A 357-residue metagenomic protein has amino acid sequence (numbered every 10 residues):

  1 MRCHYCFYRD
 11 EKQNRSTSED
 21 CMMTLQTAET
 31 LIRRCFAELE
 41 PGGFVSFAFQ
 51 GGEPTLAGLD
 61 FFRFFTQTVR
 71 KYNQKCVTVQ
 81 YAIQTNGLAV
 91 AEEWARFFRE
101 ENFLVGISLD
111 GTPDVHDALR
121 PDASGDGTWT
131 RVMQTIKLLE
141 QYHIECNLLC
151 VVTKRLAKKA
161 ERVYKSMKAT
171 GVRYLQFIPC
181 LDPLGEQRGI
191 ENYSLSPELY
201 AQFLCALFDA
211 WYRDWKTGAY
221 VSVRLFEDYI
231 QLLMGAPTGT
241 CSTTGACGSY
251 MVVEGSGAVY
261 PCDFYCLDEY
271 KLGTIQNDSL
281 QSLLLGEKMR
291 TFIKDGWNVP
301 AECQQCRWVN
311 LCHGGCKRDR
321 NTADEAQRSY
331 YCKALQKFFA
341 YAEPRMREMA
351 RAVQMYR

Functional and structural regions predicted by a protein language model:
M1-R9, E29, E38-A48, V253 (+2 more regions): N-terminal pre-triad scaffold of radical SAM enzymes
M1-T24: Canonical Radical SAM [4Fe-4S] cluster-binding loop centered on the CxxxCxxC motif and its immediate flanking residues
C3, F49, I83, I107 (+2 more regions): Conserved, mostly hydrophobic/aromatic
C3-C6, C241, C247, G257 (+5 more regions): Short cysteine clusters
A28-A48, A57-C180: Radical SAM/AdoMet-radical enzyme domain recognition
A118-T130, K137, Q141-S242, A246 (+2 more regions): Radical SAM enzyme [4Fe-4S]-AdoMet core and its adjacent flexible, acidic and glycine-rich loops/tails across
K216-L225, Y260, F292, G314-G315: Acidic/polar loop patches that form or flank catalytic/metal-binding clefts of enzymes that bind anionic ligands
C266-R357: Flexible mid-to-C-terminal extensions adjoining Fe-S/redox cofactors in radical SAM and related proteins
